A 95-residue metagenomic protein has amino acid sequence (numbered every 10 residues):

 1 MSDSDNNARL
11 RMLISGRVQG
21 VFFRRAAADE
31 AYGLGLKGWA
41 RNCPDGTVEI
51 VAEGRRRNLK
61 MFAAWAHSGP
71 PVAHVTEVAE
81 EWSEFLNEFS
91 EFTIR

Functional and structural regions predicted by a protein language model:
M1-R95: Intrinsically disordered, low-complexity, mixed-charge
